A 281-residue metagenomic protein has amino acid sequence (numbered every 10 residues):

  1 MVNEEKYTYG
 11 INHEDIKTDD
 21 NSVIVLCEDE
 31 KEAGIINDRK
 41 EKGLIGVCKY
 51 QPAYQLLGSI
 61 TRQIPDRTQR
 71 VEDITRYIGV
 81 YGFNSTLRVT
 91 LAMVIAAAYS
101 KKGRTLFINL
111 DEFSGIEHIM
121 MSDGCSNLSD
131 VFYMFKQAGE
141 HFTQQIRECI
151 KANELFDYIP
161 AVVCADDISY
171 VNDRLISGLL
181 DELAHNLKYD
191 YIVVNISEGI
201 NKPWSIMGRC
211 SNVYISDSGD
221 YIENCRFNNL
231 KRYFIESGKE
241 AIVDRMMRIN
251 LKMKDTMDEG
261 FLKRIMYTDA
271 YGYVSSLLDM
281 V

Functional and structural regions predicted by a protein language model:
M1-I35, S211-I215: Short, well-ordered secondary-structure micro-motifs within conserved domains or adaptor modules
Y7, D20-S22, K42-G43, K102-G103 (+3 more regions): Short, well-ordered alpha-helix to beta-strand connector turns
S22-Y77: Extreme N-terminal, non-catalytic leader segments that precede Walker-type/kinase nucleotide-binding cores
I74-I116: Walker A/P-loop phosphate-binding motif and the immediately C-terminal alpha-helix
K102-Y158: Phosphate-binding loop that captures ATP/GTP phosphates
A138-A152, P160-I196: Cytosolic-facing regulatory segments adjacent to core modules
S177-T268: Conserved catalytic-core segment of NTP-binding enzymes
L262-V281: NTP-binding/hydrolysis catalytic cores, primarily Walker-type P-loop NTPases
